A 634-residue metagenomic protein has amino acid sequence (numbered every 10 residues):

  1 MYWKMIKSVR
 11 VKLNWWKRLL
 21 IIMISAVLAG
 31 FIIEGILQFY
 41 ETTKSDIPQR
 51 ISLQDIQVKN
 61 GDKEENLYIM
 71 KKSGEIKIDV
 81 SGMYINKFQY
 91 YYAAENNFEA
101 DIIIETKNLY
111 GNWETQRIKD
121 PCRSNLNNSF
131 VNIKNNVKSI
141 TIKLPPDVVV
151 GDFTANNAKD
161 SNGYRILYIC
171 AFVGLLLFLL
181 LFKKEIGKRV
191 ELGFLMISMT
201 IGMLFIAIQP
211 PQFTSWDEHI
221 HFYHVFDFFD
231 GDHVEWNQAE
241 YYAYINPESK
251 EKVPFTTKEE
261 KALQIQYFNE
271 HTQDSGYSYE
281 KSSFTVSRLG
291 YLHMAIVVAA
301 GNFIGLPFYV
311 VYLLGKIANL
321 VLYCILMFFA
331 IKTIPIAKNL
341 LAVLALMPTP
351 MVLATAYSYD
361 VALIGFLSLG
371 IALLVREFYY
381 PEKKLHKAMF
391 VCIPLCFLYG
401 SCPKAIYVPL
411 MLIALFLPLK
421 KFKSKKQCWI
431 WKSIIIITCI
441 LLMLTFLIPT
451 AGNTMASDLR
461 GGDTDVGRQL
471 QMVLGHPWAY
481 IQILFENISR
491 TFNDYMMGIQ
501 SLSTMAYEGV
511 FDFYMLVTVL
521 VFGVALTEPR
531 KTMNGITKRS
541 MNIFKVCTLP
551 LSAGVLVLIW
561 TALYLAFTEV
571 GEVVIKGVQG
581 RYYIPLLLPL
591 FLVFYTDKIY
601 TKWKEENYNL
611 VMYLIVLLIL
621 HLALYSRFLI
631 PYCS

Functional and structural regions predicted by a protein language model:
M1-Y40, D160-L204, I430-I436, I536-L549 (+1 more regions): Start-transfer (signal-anchor) and selected internal transmembrane alpha helices of multi-pass inner/ER membrane
M23-T43, G187-H219, H224-I265, I436-N453 (+2 more regions): Transmembrane signal-anchor helices characteristic of membrane glycosylation enzymes that use polyprenol
L180-L181, L313-I336: Transmembrane-helix motifs of polytopic, lipid-linked glycan transferases
D230-L314: Interfacial juxtamembrane loops and adjacent helix segments that form the catalytic/substrate-binding surfaces
Q273-D274, L447-M533: Membrane-lumen/periplasm interface segments of multi-pass, membrane-embedded glycan/lipid transferases
L306-Y309, F328-P348: Transmembrane-helix signature of polytopic, membrane-embedded enzymes that assemble or transfer cell-envelope glycans
L373-P381, V408-I440: Perimembrane helix-loop-helix junctions
A388-A405, L410-F416: Membrane-interface alpha helices of multi-pass inner-membrane proteins
